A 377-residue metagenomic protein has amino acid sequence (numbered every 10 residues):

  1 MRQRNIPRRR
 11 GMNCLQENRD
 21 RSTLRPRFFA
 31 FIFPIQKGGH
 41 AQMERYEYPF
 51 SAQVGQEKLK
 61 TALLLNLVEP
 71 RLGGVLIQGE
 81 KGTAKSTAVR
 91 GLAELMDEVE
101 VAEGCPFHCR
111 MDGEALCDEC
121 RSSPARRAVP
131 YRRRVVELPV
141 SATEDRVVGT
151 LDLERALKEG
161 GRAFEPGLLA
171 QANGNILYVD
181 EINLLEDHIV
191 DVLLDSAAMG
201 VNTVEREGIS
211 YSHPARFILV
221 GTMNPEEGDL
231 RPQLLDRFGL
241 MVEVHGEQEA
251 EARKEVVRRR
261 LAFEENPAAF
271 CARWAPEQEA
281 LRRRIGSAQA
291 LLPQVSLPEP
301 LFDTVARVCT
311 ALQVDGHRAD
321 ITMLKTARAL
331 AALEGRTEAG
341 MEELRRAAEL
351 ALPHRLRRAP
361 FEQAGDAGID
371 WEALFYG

Functional and structural regions predicted by a protein language model:
R2-F28: Intrinsically disordered, low-complexity segments enriched in serine/proline and basic residues
R27-Q42: Short, Lys/Arg-enriched N-terminal segments with co-localized hydrophobic residues within the first ~10-30 amino acids
Q42-M43, Q363: Charged, low-complexity terminal tails
M43-Q248: Conserved ASCE/P-loop NTPase catalytic core
L72, N202, A262, L333 (+1 more regions): Conserved hydrophobic residue
A84, T304-I321, K325, A329-G377: C-terminal engagement/docking regions of AAA+ P-loop ATPases
R146-V148, R231-A288: Conserved AAA+ ATPase core "coupling" helix
F270-M323: Conserved AAA+ ATPase small/helical "lid" subdomain
